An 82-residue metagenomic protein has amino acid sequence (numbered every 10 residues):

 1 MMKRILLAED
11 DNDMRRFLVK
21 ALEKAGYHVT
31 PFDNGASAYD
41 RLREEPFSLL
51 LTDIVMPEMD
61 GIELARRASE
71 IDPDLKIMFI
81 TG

Functional and structural regions predicted by a protein language model:
M1-L6: Non-catalytic signal-transmission and effector/linker regions of two-component phosphorelay proteins
E9: Conserved acidic carboxylate
D13-K24: Charged docking surfaces used in two-component/phosphorelay signaling
G26-D33, R41: Short hydrophobic/Thr-rich beta-strand motif most characteristic of the beta2 strand and flanking loop of CheY-like
N34, D60-L64: Acidic catalytic/metal-coordinating carboxylates
E45-L51: Active-site beta3 strand of CheY-like receiver
D53, T81: Active-site residues of response regulator receiver
M56: Receiver (REC) domain active-site loop signature in two-component systems and cognate sites in sensor histidine kinases
